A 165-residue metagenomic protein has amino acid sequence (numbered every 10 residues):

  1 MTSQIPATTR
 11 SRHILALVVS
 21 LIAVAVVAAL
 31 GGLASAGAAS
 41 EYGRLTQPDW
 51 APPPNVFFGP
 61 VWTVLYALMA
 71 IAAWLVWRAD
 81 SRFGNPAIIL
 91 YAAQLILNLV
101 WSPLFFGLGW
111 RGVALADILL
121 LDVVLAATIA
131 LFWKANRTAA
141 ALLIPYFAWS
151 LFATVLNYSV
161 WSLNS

Functional and structural regions predicted by a protein language model:
S3-A34: N-terminal signal-anchor transmembrane alpha helix
G37-A51, L163: Membrane-interface helix termini and inter-helical loops of multi-pass transporters
Q47-P48, W110-L120, L142: Non-cytosolic membrane-interface motifs at loop->transmembrane helix junctions
P48-P60: Short aromatic-rich membrane-water interface segments that cap or initiate transmembrane helices in multi-pass membrane
F83-Y91: Membrane-interfacial loop-to-transmembrane alpha-helix junctions, especially the N-terminal start
P103-V113, V160-S165: Membrane-interface helix caps and helix-loop-helix hairpins in membrane proteins
F105-R111, A127-A140: Membrane-helix boundary connector in multi-pass membrane proteins
A135-S165: Terminal transmembrane helical module of multi-pass membrane proteins
